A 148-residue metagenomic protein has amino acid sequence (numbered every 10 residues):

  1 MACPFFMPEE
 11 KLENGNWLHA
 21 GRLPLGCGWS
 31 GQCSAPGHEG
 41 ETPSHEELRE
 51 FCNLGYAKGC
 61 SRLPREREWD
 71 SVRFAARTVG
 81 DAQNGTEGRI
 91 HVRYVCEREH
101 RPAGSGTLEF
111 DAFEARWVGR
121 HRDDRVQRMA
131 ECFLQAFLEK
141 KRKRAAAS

Functional and structural regions predicted by a protein language model:
M1-S148: Cysteine-centered metal-binding/redox modules
